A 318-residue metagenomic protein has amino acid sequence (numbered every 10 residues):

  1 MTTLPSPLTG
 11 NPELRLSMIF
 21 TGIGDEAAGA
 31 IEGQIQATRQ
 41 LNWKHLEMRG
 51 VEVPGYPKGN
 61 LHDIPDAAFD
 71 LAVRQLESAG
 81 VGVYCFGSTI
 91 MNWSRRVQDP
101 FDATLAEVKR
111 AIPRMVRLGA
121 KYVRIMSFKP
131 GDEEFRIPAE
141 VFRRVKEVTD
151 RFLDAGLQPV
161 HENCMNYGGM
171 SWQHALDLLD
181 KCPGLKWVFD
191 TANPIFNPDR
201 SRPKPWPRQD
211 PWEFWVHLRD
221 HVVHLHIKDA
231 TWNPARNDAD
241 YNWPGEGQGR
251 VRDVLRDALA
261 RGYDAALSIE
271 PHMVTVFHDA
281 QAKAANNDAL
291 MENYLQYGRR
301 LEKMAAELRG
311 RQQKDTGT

Functional and structural regions predicted by a protein language model:
T3-L8, E32-R39, L71, Q75-S78 (+6 more regions): Active-site acidic/histidine proton-transfer and metal-coordination neighborhood in alpha/beta enzyme cores
L4-A30: Boundary/entry segment of secreted carbohydrate-active catalytic domains
N11-L16, H45, F86, T149-Q248: Acidic/histidine-rich catalytic cores of soluble enzymes
G22-G24, G50-E52, T89-N92, S127-G131 (+4 more regions): Active-site-proximal loop/turn and secondary-structure-junction residues that shape catalytic pockets, frequently
W43, M48, V81, M115 (+4 more regions): A structural motif
E47-V73, F128-E133: Glycine-rich, proline-tolerant flexible connector loops at the mouths of alpha/beta enzymes
H62-F69, F101-K109, P138-K146, W172-Q173 (+2 more regions): Charged helix-capping and loop-helix junction motifs
A266-V274: Short acidic/histidine-rich active-site segments
